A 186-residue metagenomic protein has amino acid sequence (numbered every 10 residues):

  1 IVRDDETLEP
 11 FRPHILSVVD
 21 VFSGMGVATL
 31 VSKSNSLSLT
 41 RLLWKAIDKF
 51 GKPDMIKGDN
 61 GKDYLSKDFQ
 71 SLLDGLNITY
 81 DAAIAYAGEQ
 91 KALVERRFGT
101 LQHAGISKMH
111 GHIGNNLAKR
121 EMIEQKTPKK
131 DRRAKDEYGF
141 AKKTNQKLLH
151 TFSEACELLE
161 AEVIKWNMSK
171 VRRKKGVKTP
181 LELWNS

Functional and structural regions predicted by a protein language model:
I1-D48, K52-N60, A82-A85: A short, conserved beta-strand element enriched in hydrophobic/aromatic residues
L43, F69-Q70: Distinct, well-ordered alpha-helical segments
N60, Q70-N185: Globin-like tetrapyrrole-binding proteins
Y64-K67: Extracytoplasmic/secreted cell-surface and envelope-processing proteins
